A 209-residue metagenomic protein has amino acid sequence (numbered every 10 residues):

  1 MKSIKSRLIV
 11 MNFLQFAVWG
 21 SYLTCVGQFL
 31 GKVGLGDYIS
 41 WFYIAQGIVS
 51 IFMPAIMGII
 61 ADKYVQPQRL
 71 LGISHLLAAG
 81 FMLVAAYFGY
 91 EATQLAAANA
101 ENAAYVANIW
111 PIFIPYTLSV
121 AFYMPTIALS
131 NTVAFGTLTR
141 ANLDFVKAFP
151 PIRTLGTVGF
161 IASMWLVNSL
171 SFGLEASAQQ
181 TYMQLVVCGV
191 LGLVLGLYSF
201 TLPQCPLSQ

Functional and structural regions predicted by a protein language model:
M1-I51: Helix-loop boundary and gating motifs at the non-cytosolic
G47-A55, I161, W165: Residue-level signature of mid-helix packing/kink "hotspots" within the transmembrane helices of 12-pass Major
F52-Q66, L170-E175: Helix-to-loop junctions at the C-terminal end of transmembrane segments in multipass secondary transporters
D62-L76: Cytoplasmic membrane-interface "Motif A"-like loop-to-helix N-cap segments of 12-TM Major Facilitator Superfamily
L76-Y105: C-terminal ends and interior cores of transmembrane alpha-helices in multi-pass membrane transporters/permeases
A79, Y182-T201: Symmetry-related core transmembrane helices of the 12-TM Major Facilitator Superfamily/SLC fold
A97-A98, A141-D144, F200-Q209: Flexible cytoplasmic inter-helical loops of multi-pass small-molecule transporters
P115-L155: Cytoplasmic helix-loop-helix junction between adjacent transmembrane helices in 12-TM secondary transporters
